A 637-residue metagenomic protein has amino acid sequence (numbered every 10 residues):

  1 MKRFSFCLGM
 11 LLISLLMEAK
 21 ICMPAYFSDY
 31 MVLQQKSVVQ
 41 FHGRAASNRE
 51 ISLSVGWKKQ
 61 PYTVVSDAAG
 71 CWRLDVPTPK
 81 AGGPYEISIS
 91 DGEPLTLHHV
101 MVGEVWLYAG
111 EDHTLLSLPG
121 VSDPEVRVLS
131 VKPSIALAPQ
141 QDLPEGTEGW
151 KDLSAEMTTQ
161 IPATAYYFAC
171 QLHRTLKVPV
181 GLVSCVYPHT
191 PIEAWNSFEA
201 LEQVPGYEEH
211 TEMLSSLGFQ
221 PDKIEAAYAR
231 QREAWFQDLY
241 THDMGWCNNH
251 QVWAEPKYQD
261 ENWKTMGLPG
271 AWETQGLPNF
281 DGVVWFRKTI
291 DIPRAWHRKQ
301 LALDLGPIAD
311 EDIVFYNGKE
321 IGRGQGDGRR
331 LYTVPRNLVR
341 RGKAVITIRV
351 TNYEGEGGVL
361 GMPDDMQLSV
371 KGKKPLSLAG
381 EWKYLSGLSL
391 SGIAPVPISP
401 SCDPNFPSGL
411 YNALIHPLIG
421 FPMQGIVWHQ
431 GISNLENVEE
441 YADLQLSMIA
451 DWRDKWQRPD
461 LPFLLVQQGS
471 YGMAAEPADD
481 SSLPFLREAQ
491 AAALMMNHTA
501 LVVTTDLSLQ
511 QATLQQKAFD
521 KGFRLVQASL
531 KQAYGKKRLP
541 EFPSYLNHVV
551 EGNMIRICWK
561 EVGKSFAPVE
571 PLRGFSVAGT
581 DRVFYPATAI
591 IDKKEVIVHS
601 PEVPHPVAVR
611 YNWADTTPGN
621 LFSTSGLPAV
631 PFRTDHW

Functional and structural regions predicted by a protein language model:
K20, Y26-E104, E356, A587: Ser/Thr-rich low-complexity repeats and stalk/linker segments
A25-D29, F280-P293, R330-Y332, N412: Short beta-strands within extracellular/lumenal beta-sheet-rich domains
Q34-F41, P278-D281, A302, D520 (+1 more regions): Surface beta-strand/loop "capping" patches
K58-G82, V314-D365: Beta-strand-rich ligand-recognition modules
G82-G92, V345-I348, P606-A614: Short, aromatic- and glycine-rich surface loops/edge beta-strands on solvent-exposed regions
L95-D152, C185-W272, K343-N412, L418-F421: An acidic-aromatic loop/edge-strand motif
W263, I290, W296-G318, I346-I348: Aromatic-lined ligand-binding clefts that engage carbohydrates, nucleic acids, or primary amines
R556, V562-W637: C-terminal beta-sandwich/jelly-roll accessory domains of carbohydrate-active enzymes
